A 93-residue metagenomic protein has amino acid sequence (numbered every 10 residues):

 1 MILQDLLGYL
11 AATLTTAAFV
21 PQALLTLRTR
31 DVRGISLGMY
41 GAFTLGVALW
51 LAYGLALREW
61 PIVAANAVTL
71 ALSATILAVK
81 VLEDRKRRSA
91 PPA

Functional and structural regions predicted by a protein language model:
M1-A93: Alpha-helical membrane-protein topology signature
